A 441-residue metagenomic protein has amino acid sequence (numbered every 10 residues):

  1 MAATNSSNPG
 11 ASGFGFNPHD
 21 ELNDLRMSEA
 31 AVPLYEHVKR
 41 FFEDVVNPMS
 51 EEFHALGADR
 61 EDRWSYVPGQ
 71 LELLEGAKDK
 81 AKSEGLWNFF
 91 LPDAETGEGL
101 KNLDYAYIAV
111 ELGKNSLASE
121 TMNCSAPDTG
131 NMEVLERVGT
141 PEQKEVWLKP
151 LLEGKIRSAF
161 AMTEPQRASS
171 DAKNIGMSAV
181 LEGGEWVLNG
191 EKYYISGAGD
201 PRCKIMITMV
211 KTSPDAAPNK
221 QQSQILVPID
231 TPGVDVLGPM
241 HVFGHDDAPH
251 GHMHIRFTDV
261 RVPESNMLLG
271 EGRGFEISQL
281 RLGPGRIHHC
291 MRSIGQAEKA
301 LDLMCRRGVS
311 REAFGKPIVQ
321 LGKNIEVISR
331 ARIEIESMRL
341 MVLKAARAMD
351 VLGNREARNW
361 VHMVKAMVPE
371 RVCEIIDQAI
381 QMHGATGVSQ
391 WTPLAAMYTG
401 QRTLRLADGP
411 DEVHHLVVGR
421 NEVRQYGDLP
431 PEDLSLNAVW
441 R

Functional and structural regions predicted by a protein language model:
A2-S116, S125, V138-Q143, P150 (+5 more regions): Alpha-helical interface subdomain recognition
G85, I108-K114, M209-K211, L226-V234 (+2 more regions): Short Ser/Thr-interspersed hydrophobic loop/turn segments at strand-loop and sheet-helix junctions that line or gate
M122-E142, D171: N-terminal glycine-rich flavin-associated loop
G154-T163: A short, Trp-centered hydrophobic/proline-enriched beta-strand micro-motif
Q166-S170, S196-P201, P214-A216, V242-G251: Short Gly/Pro-enriched turn/cap motifs at secondary-structure boundaries
N174, P232-R261: Flexible, small-/acidic-enriched active-site or ligand-binding loops
G176, G184-E185, N189-L237: A short core secondary-structure module
D259-I277: Long, acidic (Asp/Glu-rich), low-complexity accessory segments flanking structured domains
